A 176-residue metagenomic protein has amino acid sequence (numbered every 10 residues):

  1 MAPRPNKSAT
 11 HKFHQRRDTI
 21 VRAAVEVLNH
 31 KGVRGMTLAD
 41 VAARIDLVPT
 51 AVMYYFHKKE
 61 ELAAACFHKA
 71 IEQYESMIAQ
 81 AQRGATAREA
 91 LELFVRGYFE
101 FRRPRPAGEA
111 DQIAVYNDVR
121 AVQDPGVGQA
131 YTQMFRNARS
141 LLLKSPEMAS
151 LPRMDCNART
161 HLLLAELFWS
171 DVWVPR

Functional and structural regions predicted by a protein language model:
M1-Q15: N-terminal intrinsically disordered/low-complexity leader segments
R16, K59, C66, A70 (+4 more regions): Hydrophobic/aromatic residues within well-ordered alpha-helical segments
T19, A23, V27-E61, A65: Helix-turn-helix
A23-V27, G97, F101, E166: Short amphipathic alpha-helical elements of helix-turn-helix/winged-helix folds
T37, E109-V115, L151, P175-R176: Short, hydrophobic secondary-structure boundary micro-motifs
A65, A79-A107, R159-L163: Hydrophobic alpha-helical connector segments
E72-E75, A110-A114, A121-M148, M154-H161: Amphipathic alpha-helical packing segments from all-alpha helical-bundle domains
E100-P104, S140, K144, T160-R176: Amphipathic C-terminal alpha-helical segment
